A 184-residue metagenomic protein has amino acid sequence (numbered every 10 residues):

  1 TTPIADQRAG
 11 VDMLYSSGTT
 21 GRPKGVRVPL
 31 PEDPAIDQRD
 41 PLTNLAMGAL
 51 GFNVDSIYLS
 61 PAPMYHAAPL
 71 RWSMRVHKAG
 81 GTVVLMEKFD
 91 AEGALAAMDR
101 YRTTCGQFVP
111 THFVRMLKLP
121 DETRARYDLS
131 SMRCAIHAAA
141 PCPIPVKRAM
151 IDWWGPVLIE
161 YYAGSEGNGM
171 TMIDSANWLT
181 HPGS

Functional and structural regions predicted by a protein language model:
T2-A5, P61-A62, M86-E87, A139 (+1 more regions): Glycine- and other small-residue-rich loops at beta-strand/loop junctions that grip anionic moieties
P3-I4, V11-D40: Conserved AMP-binding A3 loop
I4-A5, H181-S184: Short Gly/Pro-enriched turn/cap motifs at secondary-structure boundaries
R8, F89-D90, T111, P141: Short beta->alpha linker loops
D12-G18, K78-A79, T103-F108, L117-P182: Gly/Ser/Thr-rich phosphate-binding loop
K24-R27, T82-K88, I159: Short beta-strand->loop structural element characteristic of the AMP-binding/adenylate-forming
P34-I57, P61, Y65-T104, L119: Conserved AMP-binding/adenylation subdomain of ANL enzymes
